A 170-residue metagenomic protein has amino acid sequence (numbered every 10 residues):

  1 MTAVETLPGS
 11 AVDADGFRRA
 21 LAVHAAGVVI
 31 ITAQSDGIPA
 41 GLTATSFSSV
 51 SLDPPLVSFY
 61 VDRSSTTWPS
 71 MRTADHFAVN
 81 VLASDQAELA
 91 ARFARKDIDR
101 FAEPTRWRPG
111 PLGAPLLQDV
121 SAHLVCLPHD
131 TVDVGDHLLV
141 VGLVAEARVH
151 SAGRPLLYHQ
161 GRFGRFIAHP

Functional and structural regions predicted by a protein language model:
M1-P170: Basic, polyanion-binding surface patches
